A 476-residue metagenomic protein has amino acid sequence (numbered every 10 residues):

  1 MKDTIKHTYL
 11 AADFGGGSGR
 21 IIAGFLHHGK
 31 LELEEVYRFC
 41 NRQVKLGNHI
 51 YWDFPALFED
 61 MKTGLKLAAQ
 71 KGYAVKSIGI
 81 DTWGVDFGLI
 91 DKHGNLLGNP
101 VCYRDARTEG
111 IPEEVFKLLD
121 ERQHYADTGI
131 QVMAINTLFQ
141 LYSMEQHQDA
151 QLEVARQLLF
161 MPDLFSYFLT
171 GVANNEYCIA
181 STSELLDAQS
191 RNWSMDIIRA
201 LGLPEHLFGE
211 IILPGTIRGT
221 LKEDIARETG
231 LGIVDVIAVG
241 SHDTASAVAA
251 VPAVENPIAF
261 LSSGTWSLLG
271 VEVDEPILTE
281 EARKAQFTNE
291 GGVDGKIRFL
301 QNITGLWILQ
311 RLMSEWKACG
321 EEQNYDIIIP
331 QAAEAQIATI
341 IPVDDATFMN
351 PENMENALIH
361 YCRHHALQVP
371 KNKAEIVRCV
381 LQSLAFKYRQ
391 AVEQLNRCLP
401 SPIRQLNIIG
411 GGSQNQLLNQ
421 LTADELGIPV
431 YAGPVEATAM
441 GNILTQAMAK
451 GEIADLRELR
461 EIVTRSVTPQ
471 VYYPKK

Functional and structural regions predicted by a protein language model:
M1-G98, A126, V154, A226-V236 (+2 more regions): N-terminal glycine/serine-rich phosphate-binding loop of ATP-dependent small-molecule kinases, especially carbohydrate
K2-K6, L10-A11, E109, F116-T128 (+9 more regions): Active-site core segments that coordinate phosphate-bearing ligands/cofactors across diverse enzyme families
D13, P100, R104, N136 (+4 more regions): Small/polar loops that bind or transfer phosphate-bearing groups
L46, K66, Q70-Y103, Q131-I135 (+3 more regions): Short beta-strand-loop/turn "lid" adjacent to the catalytic site in phosphate-handling enzymes
I50-F58, I130, A134, I211-G215 (+2 more regions): Short acidic-aromatic active-site loops that bind/stabilize oxyanions
A74-T82, Q157, E210, C398-G410: Short glycine-rich phosphate-binding loop at a beta-alpha junction
D81-V85, P214-G215, S263-W266, Q405-S413: Glycine-rich beta-strand-to-loop/alpha-helix junction loops that act as flexible
L201-P214, I443: A conserved helix-loop-beta module that forms one wall/lid of the active-site cleft in ATP-utilizing catalytic domains
